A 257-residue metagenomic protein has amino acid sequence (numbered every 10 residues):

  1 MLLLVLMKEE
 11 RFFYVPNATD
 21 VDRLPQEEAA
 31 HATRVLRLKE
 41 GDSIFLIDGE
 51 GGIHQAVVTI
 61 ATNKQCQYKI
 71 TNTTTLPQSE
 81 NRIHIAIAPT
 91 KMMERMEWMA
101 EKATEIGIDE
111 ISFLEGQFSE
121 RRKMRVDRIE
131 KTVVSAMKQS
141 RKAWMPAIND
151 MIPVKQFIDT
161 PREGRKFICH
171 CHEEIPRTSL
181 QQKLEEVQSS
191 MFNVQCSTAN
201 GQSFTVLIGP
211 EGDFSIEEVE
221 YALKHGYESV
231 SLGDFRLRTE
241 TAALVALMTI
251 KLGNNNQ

Functional and structural regions predicted by a protein language model:
M1-L4, Q182-S203, N254-Q257: Short, basic, low-complexity termini and linkers enriched in Ser/Thr/Gly/Pro that act as targeting/leader peptides
M1-L76, D127: N-terminal positively charged helical leader segments and presequences
D22-L24, E80-I85, S203-T205, L223-L232: Glycine/charged-rich beta-loop-alpha catalytic/anionic-binding loops adjacent to active sites
L76-I168: RNA substrate-binding interface of SAM-dependent RNA methyltransferases
P153-E186, F204: A mid-sequence, solvent-exposed acidic-amphipathic segment
F204-Y221: A C-terminal functional module that forms or caps the active site or interfaces directly with catalytic machinery
I216-Q257: Structured adenosyl-cofactor binding patch, chiefly the S-adenosyl-L-methionine
